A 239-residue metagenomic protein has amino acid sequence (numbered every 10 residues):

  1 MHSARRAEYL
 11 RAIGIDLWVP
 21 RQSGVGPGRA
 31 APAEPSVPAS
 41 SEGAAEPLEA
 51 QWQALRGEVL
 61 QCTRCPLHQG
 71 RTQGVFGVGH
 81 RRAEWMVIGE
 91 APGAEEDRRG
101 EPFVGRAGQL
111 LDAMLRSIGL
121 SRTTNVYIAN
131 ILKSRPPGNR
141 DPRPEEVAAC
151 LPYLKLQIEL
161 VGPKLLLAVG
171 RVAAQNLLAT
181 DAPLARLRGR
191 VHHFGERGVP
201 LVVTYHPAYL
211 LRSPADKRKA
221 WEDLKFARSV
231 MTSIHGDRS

Functional and structural regions predicted by a protein language model:
H2-S239: A polyanion-binding, active-site-adjacent surface
